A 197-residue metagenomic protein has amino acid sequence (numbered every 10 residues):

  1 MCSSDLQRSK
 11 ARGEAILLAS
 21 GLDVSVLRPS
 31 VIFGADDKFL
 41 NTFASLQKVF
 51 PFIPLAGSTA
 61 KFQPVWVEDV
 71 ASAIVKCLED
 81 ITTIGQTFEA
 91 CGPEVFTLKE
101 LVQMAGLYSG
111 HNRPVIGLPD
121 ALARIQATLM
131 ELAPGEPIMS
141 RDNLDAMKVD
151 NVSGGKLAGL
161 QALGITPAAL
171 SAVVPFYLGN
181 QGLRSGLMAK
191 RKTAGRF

Functional and structural regions predicted by a protein language model:
M1-S3: Short, small-residue-biased leader/transition segments that mark boundaries at the very start of proteins
R8, K38-F39, G57-E79, Q86-E89 (+1 more regions): Substrate-positioning beta->alpha
E14-K38, S45: Conserved beta-loop-beta element that borders a ligand/cofactor-binding pocket
D23-S25, P54, Q86, P114: Conserved beta-strand segments of alpha/beta enzyme cores
L27, F62-V65, F96, A168: A broad, structural micro-motif
R28-P29, C91-G92, K148: A secondary-structure boundary/capping signal
A44-G57: A short C-terminal helix-loop "cap" of Rossmann-like NAD(P)-dependent dehydrogenase/epimerase domains
C77-S140, S153-F197: Mid/C-terminal beta-alpha module of Rossmann-like enzyme folds, strongest in SDR-family dehydrogenases/epimerases
